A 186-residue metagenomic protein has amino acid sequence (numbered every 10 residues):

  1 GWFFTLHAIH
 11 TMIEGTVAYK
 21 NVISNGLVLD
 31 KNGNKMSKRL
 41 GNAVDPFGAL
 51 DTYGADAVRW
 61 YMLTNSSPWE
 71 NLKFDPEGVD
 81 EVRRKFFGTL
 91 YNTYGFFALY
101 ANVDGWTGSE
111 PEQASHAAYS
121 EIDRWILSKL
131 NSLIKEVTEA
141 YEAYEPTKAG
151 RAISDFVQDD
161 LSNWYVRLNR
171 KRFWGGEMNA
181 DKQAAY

Functional and structural regions predicted by a protein language model:
G1-G15: Metal-dependent nuclease catalytic cores in nucleic-acid-processing enzymes, especially RNase H-like/related
T16-Y186: Long, charged, mostly alpha-helical binding arms that flank functional sites
